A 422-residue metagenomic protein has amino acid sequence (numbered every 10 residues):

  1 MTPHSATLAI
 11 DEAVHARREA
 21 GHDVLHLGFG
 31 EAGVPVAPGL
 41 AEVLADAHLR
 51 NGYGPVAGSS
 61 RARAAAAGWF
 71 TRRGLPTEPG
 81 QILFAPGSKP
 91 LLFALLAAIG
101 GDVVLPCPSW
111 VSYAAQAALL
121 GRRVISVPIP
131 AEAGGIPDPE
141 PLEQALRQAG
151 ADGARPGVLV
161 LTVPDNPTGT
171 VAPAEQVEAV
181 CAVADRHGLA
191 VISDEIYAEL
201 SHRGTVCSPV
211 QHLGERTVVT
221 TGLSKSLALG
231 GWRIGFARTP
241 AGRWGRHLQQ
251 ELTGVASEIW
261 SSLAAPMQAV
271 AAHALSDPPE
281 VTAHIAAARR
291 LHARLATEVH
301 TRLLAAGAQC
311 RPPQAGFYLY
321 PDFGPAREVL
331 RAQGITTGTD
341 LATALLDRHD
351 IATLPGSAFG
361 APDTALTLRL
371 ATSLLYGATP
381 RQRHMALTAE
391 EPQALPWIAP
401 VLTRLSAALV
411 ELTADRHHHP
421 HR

Functional and structural regions predicted by a protein language model:
M1-P86, P130, D277, Y376-T379 (+2 more regions): N-terminal small-domain helix-loop-helix segment of the aminotransferase-like
A20, L120, V183-H187, A306 (+1 more regions): Helix C-cap/helix->beta junction micro-motif
P76, R331, A344-T353, F359-R422: PLP-dependent enzyme catalytic core of the Aspartate aminotransferase-like
A98-A117: Conserved PLP-anchoring active-site segment centered on the Schiff-base-forming lysine
L105, S126, V191-S193, A271 (+1 more regions): Hydrophobic residues in well-ordered beta-strands that form the structural core
A131-T205: Active-site phosphate-binding strand-loop segment of PLP-dependent enzymes
V218-R290, L303, T403: Conserved core segment of the aminotransferase class I/II
A286-T297, L304, C310-V329: Conserved glycine-rich beta-strand-loop-beta hairpin in the small C-terminal domain of fold type I
